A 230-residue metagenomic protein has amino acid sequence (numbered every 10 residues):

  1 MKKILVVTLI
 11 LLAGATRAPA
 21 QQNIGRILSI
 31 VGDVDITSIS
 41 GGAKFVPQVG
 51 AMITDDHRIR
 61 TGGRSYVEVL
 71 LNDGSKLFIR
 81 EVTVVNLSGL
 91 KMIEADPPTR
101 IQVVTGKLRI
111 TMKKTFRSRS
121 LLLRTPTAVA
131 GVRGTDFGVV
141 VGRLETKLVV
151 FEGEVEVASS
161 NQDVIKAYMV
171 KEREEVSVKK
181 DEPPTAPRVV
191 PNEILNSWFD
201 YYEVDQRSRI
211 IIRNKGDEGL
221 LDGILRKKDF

Functional and structural regions predicted by a protein language model:
K2-V6, A20-Q22, K44-Q48, N72 (+2 more regions): C-terminal interaction modules
L9-R17: Hydrophobic h-region of N-terminal signal peptides that target proteins for export in Gram-negative bacteria
Q21-G41, G62-S65, T83, L87 (+3 more regions): Glycine- and acidic-residue-biased ligand/ion/polar-headgroup-sensing regions
G42-R80: N-terminal, post-signal-peptide region of Sec/Tat-exported proteins
R64, G74, E81-V84, P126 (+4 more regions): Tight coil/turn sites that cap or link beta-strands
Y66-L71, R117-T125: Short aromatic-glycine motifs in intrinsically disordered, low-complexity regions
N72, K76-F78, V82-V84, S88-I93 (+2 more regions): N-terminal leader/targeting segments and the first structural element of proteins
